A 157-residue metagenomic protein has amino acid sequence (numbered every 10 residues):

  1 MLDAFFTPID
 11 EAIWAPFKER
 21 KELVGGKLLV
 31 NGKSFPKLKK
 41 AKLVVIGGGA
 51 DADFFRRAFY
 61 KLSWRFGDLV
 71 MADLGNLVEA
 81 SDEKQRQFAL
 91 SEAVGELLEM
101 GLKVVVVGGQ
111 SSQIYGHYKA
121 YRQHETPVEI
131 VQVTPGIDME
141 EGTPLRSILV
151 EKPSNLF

Functional and structural regions predicted by a protein language model:
L2-F157: Conserved alpha-helical scaffold segments that buttress catalytic/binding sites
